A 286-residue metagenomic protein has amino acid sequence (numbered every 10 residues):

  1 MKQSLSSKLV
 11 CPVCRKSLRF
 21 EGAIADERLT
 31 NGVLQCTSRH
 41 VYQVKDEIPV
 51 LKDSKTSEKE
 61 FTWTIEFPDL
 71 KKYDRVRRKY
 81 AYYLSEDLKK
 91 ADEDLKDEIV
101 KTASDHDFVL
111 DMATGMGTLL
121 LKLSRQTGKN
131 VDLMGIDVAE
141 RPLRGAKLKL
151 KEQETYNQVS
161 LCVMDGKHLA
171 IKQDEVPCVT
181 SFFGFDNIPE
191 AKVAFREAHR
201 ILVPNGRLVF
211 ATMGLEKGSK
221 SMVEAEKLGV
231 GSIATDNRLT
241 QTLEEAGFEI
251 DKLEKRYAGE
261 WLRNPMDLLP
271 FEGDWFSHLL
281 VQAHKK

Functional and structural regions predicted by a protein language model:
M1-T64: N-terminal auxiliary segments of SAM/dcSAM-dependent transferases
D46, K52-A103, T118-K122, P270-F271: Conserved class I S-adenosyl-L-methionine
F108-H168: Class I SAM-dependent methyltransferase SAM/SAH-binding core
T180: A conserved beta-strand element that flanks and buttresses the S-adenosyl-L-methionine
K192-P204: A short glycine-rich, Lys/Arg-flanked "PGG" loop and its adjoining helix->strand segment in the class I
R207-I233: Conserved class I S-adenosyl-L-methionine
G231-G247, K252-L253: Short alpha-helix
A246-F248, L262-K286: Core SAM-dependent methyltransferase catalytic element
